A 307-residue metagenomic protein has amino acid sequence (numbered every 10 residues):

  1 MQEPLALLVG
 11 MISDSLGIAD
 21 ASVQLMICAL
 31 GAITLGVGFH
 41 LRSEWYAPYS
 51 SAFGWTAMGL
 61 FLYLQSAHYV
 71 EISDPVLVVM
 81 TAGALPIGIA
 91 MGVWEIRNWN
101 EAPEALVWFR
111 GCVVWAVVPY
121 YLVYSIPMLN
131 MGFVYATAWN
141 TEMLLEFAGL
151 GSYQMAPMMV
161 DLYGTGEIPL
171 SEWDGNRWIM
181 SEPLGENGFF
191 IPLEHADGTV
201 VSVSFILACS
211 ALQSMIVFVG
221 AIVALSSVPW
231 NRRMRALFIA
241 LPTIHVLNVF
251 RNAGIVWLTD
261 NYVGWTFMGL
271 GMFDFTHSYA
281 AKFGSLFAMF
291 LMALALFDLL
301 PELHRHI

Functional and structural regions predicted by a protein language model:
M1-I307: Hydrophobic N-terminal alpha-helices or hydrophobic patches in metabolic proteins across all domains of life
